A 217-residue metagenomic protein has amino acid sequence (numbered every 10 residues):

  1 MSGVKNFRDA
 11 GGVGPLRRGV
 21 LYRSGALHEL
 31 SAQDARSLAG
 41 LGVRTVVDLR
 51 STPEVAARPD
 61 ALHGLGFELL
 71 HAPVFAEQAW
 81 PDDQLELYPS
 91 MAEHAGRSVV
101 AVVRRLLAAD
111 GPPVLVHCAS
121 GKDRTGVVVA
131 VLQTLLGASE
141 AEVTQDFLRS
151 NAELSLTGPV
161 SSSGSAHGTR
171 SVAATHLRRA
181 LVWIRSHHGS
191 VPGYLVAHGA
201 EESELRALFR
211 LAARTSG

Functional and structural regions predicted by a protein language model:
M1-L115, V127-G217: Cys-dependent protein tyrosine phosphatase-like superfamily
S120, R124-T125: Ser/Thr-glycine-rich phosphate-binding loops at phosphate-binding pockets of nucleotides, nucleotide cofactors
